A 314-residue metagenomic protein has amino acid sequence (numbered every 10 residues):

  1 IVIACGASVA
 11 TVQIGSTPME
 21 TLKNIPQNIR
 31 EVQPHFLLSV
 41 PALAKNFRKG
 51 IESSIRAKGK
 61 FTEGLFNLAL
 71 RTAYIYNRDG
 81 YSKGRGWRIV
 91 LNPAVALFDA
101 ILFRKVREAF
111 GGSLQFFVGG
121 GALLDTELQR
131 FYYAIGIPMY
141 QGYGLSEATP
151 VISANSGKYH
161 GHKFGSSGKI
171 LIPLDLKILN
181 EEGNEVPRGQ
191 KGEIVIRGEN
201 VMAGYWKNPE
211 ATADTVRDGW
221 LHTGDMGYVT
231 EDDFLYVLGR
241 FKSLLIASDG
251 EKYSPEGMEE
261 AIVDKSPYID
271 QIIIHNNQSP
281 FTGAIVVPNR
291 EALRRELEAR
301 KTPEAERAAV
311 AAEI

Functional and structural regions predicted by a protein language model:
I1-F103: Conserved AMP-binding/adenylation subdomain of ANL enzymes
I1-V2, A7-V9, I25, M139 (+4 more regions): Extended, hydrophobic alpha-helical segments in both membrane/secreted and soluble proteins
Q33-H35, L114-F117, I137-M139, Q271: Short active-site oxyanion
A42, G120-L128, Q141-K158, K169-P173 (+3 more regions): Conserved A3 ("GATE") glycine/threonine-rich loop of ANL adenylate-forming enzymes
L124, Y133-I137, L145-F164, N180-E182 (+2 more regions): Active-site loops of AMP-binding adenylate-forming
K169-I170, L174-G189, E193-A247: Conserved ATP-binding/catalytic segment of the ANL
G198, A203-G204, M226-I314: AMP-binding/adenylate-forming catalytic core of the ANL superfamily
